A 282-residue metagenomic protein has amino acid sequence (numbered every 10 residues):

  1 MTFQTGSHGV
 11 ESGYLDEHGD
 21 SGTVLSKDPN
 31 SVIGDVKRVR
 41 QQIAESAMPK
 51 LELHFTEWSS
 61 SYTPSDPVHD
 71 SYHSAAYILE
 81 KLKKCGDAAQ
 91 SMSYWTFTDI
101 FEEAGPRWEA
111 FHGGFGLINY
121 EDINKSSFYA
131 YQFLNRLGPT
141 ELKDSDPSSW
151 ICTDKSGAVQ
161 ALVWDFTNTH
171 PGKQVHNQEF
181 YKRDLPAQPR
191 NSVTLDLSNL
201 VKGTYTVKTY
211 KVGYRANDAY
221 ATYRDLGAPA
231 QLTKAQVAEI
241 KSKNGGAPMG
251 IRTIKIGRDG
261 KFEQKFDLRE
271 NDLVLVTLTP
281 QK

Functional and structural regions predicted by a protein language model:
M1-Q90, P106-A110: Noncatalytic carbohydrate-binding groove/subsite architecture in carbohydrate-active enzymes
G6-V10, S91-F101, V212-L226: Short, solvent-exposed beta-strand-terminating loops
F55-Y181: Aromatic/acidic polysaccharide-binding cleft in carbohydrate-active enzymes
I78-L79, N191-T194, K261: Short alpha-helical segments and helix-capping/turn motifs at coil-helix boundaries
P106, H112, V175-P186, D225-G245: Charged, glycine/proline-rich intrinsically disordered loops and linkers
K143-D146, P189-N191, P248, R258-G260: Residues that act as N-cap/strand-start positions at coil-to-secondary-structure junctions
P147-A228, K265, E270-T277: Carbohydrate-binding surface patches
Q231-K282: C-terminal beta-strand-rich structural cap/linker in extracellular carbohydrate-active enzymes
